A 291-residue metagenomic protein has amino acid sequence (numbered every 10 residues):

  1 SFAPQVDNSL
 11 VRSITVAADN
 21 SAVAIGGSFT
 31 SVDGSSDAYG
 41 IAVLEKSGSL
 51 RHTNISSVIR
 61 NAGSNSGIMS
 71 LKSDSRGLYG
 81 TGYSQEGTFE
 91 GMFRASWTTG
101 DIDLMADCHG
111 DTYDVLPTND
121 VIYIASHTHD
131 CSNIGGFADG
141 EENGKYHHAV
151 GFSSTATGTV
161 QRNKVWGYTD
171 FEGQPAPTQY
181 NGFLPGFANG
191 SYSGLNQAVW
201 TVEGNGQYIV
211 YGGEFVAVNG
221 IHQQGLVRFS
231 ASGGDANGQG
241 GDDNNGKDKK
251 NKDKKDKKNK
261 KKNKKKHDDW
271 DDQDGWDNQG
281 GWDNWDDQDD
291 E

Functional and structural regions predicted by a protein language model:
S1-N244, E291: Extracytoplasmic surface signature
G234-E291: Ser/Thr/Gly/Pro-rich low-complexity, disordered linker/stalk segments of secreted and cell-surface proteins
